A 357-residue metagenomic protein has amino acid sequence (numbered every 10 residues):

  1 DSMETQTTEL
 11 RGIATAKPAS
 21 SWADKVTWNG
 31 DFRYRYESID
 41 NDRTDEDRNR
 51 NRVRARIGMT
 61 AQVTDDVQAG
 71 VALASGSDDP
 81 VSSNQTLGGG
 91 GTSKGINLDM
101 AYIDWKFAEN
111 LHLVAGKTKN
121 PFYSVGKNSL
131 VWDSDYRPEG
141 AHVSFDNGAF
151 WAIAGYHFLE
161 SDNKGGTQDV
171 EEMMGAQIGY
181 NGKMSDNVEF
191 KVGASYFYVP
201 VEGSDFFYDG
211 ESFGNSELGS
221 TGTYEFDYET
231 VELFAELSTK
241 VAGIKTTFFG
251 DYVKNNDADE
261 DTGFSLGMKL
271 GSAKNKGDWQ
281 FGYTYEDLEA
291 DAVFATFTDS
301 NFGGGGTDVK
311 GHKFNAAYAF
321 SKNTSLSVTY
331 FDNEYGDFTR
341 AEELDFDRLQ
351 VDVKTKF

Functional and structural regions predicted by a protein language model:
D1, E37-R48, T86-S93, W105 (+2 more regions): Outer-membrane beta-barrel pore domains
D1-R33, I39: N-terminal periplasmic/intermembrane-space "pro-region" immediately following the signal or transit peptide
P18-V26, D65-Q68, N110, G148-I153 (+4 more regions): Short loop/turn motifs that connect adjacent beta-strands in outer-membrane beta-barrel proteins
N29-R33, R54-G58, A72, Y102-D104 (+11 more regions): One-face residue pattern on beta-strands with alternating periodicity enriched for small/polar residues
G30-Y36, V71-S75, A115-K117, A154-F158 (+4 more regions): Transmembrane beta-barrel strands of outer-membrane/channel proteins
R35-R54, T60-E109, L113, F122-D133 (+5 more regions): Surface-exposed loop and membrane-interface regions of Gram-negative outer-membrane beta-barrel proteins
G95, V131-D135, V170, A290-V293: Short, well-structured alpha-helical patches and their helix-loop capping segments that border functional surfaces
D133-F206, E229-L233: Aromatic- and glycine-enriched pocket-lining scaffold segments that form the walls of small-molecule binding clefts
